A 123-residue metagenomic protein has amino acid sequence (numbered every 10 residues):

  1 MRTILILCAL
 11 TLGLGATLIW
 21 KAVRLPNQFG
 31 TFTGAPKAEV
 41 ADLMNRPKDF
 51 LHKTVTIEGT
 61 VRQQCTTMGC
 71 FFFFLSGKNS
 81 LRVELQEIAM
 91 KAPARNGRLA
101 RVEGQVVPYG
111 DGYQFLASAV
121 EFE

Functional and structural regions predicted by a protein language model:
R2-E123: OB-fold and OB-like single-stranded nucleic-acid-recognition modules and their adjacent interaction interfaces
